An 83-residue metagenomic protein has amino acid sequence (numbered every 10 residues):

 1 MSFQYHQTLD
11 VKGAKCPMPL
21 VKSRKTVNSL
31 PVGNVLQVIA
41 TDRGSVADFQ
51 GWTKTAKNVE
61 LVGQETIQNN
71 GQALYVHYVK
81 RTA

Functional and structural regions predicted by a protein language model:
S2-V32: An N-terminal amphipathic alpha-helical segment
Q4-H6, G33-Q37, L74-V76: Intrinsic-disorder/low-complexity, polar/charged segments enriched in Ser/Thr/Lys/Arg/Asp/Glu/Gln
D10, I39, Y78-K80: Generic structural detector for well-ordered beta-strands
P19, D48-F49: Hydrophobic side chains in well-ordered alpha-helices
K22-K25, I39, W52: Residues within well-formed alpha-helices
N28-D42: Short glycine-rich, basic-tinged beta-strand/loop micro-motifs
S45: Short phosphate-engaging motifs
Q50-A83: C-terminal structural segments of small proteins and small subunits
